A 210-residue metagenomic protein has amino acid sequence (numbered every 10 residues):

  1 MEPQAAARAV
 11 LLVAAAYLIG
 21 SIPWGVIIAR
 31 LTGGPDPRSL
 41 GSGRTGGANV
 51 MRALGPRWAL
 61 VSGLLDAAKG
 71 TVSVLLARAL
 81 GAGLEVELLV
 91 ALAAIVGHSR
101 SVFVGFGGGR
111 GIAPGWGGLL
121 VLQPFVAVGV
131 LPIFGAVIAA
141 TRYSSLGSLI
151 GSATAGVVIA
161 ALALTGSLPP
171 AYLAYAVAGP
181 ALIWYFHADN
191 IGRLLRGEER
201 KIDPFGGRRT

Functional and structural regions predicted by a protein language model:
M1-L12, A68, V72-L89, L120-A127 (+1 more regions): Helix-coil boundary and interhelical linker segments in multi-pass alpha-helical membrane proteins
A7-G33: N-terminal signal-anchor transmembrane alpha helix
G25-I28, I95-G107, I133-T141, A188-G192: C-terminal ends of transmembrane helices
V26-A59, G107-G108, N190-T210: Cytosolic, membrane-interface loops and tails of multi-pass inner-membrane proteins
P35-G47, F103-W116, Y143-S152: Short, non-helical or kinked segments that cap or interrupt transmembrane helices
M51-L54, A77-L80, A93, G97 (+2 more regions): Interfacial segments of multi-pass membrane proteins
R52-R78, G107: Multi-pass membrane catalytic core of lipid/isoprenoid biosynthesis enzymes
V128, S144-S152, S167-G179: Loop-to-transmembrane alpha-helix initiation sites
